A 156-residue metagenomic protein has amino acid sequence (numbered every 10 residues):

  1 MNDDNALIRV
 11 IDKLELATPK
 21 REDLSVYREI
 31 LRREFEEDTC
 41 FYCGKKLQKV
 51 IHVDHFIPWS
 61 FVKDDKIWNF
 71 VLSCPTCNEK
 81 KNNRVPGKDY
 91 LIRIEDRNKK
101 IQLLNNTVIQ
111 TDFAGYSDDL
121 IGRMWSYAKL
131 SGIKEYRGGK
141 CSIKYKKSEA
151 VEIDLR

Functional and structural regions predicted by a protein language model:
M1-T39: Short, charged surface segments at domain edges that flank catalytic/cofactor-binding sites
E36-T39, V53-H55, S126: Short amphipathic alpha-helical surface micro-motifs
T39-G44, T76: Short, cysteine/histidine-rich loop/knuckle motifs that typically chelate Zn2+
G44-L72, K81-D96: Histidine-centered nuclease catalytic patch
P75-C77, N106-T107: Short, intrinsically disordered/low-complexity patches at protein termini and at juxtamembrane boundaries
N82, P86-R156: C-terminal structured domain segments
